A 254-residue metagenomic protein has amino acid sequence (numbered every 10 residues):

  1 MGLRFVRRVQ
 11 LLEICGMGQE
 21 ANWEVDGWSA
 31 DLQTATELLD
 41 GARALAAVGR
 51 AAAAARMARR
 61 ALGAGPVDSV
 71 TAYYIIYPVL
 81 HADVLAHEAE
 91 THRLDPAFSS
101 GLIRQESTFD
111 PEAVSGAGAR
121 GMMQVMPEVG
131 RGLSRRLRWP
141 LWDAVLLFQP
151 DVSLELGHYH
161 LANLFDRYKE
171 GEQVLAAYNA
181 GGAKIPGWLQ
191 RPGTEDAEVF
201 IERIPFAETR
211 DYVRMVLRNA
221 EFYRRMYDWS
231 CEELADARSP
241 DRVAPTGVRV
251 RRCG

Functional and structural regions predicted by a protein language model:
V6, C15, E20-G254: Catalytic glycan-binding domains that act on GlcNAc-containing polysaccharides
